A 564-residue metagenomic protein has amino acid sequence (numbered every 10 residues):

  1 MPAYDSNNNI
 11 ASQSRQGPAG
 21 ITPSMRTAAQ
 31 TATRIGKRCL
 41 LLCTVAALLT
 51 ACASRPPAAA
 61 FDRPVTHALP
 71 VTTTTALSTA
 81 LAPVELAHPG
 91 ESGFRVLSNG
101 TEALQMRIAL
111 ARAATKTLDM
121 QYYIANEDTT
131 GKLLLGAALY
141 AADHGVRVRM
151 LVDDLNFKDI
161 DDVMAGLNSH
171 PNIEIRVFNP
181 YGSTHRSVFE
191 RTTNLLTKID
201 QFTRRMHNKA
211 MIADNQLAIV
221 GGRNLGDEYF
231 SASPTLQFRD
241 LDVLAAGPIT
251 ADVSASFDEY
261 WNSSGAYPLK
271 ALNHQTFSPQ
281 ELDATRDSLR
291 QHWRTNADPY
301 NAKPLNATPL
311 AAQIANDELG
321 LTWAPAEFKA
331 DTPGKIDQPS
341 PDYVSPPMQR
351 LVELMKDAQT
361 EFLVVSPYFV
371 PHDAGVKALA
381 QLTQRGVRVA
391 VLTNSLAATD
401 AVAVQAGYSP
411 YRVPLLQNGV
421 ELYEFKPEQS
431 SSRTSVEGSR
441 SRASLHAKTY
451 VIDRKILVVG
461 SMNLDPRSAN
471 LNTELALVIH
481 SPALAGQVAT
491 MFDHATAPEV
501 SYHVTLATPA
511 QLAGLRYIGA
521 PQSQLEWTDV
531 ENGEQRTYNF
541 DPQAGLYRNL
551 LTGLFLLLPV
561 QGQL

Functional and structural regions predicted by a protein language model:
D5-N9: Intrinsic-disorder-associated, low-complexity terminal segments enriched in Asp/Asn/His/Tyr and depleted of Lys/Arg
Q13-L40: Bacterial N-terminal signal peptides that target proteins for export
L42-A46: Sec-dependent N-terminal signal peptides
C52-K209, A213-L564: Charged, low-complexity intrinsically disordered terminal segments
